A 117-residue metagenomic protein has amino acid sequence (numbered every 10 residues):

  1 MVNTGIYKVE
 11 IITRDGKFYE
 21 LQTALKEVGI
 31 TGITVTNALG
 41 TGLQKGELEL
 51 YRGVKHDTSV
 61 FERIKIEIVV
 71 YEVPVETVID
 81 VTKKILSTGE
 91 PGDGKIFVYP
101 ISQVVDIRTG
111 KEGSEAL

Functional and structural regions predicted by a protein language model:
M1-L117: Positively charged, small/polar-rich N-terminal and surface patches that mediate targeting and assembly and bind
